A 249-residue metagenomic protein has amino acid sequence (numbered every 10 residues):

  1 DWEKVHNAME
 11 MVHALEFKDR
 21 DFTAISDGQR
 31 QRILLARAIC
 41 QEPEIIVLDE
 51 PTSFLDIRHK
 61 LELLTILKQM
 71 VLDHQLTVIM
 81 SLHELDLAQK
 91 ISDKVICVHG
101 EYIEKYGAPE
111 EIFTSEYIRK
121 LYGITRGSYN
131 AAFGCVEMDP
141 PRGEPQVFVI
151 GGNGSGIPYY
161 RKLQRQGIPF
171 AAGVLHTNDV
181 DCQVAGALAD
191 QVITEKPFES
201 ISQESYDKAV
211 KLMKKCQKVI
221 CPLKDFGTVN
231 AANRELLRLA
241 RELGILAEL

Functional and structural regions predicted by a protein language model:
D1-F17: Conserved ABC ATPase "signature" region
D21-I25, Q29: Conserved ABC ATPase signature
E42: Conserved catalytic motifs of ABC-family nucleotide-binding domains
I46-E50: Catalytic Walker B motif of ABC-type/P-loop ATPase nucleotide-binding domains
L61-D73: Helical segment within the ABC ATPase nucleotide-binding domain
I96, G100-E111: Conserved switch/coupling elements of ABC/ABC-like ATPase nucleotide-binding domains
G123-Q203, C221-P222, G227-N230, E248-L249: ABC ATPase nucleotide-binding domains
